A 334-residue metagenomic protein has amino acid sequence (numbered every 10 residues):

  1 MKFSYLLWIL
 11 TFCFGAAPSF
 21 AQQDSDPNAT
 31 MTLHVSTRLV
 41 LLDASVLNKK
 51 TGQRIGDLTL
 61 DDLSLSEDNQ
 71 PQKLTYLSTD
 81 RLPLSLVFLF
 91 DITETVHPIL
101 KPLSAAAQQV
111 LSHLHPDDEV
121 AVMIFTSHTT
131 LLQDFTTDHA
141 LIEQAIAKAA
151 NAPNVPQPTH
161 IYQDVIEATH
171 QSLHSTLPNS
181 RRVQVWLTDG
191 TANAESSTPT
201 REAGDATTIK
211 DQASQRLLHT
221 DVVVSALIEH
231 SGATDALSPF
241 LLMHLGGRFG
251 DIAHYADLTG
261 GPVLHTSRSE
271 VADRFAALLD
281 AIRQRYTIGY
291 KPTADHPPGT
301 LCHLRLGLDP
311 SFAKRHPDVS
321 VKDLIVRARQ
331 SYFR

Functional and structural regions predicted by a protein language model:
M1-F3: N-terminal secretory signal peptides that target proteins for export/translocation
Y5-A16: Bacterial N-terminal signal peptides
F20-R334: Scaffold/interface architecture of coatomer-like assemblies
